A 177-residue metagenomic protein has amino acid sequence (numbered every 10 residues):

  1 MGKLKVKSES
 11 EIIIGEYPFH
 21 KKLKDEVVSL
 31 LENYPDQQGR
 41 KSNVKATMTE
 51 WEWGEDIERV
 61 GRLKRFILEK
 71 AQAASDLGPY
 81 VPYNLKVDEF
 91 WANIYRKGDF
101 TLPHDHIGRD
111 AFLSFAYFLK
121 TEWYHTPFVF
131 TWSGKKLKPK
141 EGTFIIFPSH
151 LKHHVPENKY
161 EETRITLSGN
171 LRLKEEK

Functional and structural regions predicted by a protein language model:
M1-N84: Non-heme Fe(II)/2-oxoglutarate
P79-E157, E162-K177: Catalytic core of non-heme Fe(II) oxygenases with the double-stranded beta-helix
